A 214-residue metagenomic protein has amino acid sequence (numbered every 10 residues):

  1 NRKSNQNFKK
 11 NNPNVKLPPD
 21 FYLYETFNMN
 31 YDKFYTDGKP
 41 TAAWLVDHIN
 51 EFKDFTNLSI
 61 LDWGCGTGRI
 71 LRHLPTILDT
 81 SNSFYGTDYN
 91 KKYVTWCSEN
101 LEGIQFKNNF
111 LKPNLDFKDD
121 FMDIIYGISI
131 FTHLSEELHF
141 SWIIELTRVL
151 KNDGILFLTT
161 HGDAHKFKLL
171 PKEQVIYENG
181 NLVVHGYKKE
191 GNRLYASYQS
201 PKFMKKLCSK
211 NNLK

Functional and structural regions predicted by a protein language model:
N1-N57, T67-N114, E136, S141 (+1 more regions): Class I (Rossmann-like) S-adenosyl-L-methionine-dependent methyltransferase catalytic domain, capturing the SAM-binding
G64: Conserved S-adenosyl-L-methionine
N114-I125: A short acidic, Gly/Pro-enriched loop at the edge of an enzyme's catalytic core that lines a small-molecule cofactor
G127-I130: A short beta-strand submotif of the Rossmann-like class I SAM-dependent methyltransferase core that lines
F140-N152: A short glycine-rich, Lys/Arg-flanked "PGG" loop and its adjoining helix->strand segment in the class I
